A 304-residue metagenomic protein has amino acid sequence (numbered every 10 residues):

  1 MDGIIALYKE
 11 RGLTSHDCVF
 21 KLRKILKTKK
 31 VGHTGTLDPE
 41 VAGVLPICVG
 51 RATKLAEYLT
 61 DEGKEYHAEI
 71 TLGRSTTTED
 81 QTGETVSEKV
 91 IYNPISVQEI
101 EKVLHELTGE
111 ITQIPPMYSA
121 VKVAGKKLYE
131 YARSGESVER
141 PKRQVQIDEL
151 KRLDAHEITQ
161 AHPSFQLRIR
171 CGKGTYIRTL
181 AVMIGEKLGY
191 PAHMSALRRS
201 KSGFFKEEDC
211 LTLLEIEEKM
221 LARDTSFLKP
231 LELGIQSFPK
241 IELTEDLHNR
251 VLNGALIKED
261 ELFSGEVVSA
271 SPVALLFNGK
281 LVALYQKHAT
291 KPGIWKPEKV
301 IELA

Functional and structural regions predicted by a protein language model:
M1-E10, T14-H33, L37, V41-V44 (+3 more regions): Accessory RNA 3′-end/elbow-binding domains used by RNA modification enzymes
M1-G172, I177-R178, M183-D209: Catalytic cores of RNA-modifying enzymes
